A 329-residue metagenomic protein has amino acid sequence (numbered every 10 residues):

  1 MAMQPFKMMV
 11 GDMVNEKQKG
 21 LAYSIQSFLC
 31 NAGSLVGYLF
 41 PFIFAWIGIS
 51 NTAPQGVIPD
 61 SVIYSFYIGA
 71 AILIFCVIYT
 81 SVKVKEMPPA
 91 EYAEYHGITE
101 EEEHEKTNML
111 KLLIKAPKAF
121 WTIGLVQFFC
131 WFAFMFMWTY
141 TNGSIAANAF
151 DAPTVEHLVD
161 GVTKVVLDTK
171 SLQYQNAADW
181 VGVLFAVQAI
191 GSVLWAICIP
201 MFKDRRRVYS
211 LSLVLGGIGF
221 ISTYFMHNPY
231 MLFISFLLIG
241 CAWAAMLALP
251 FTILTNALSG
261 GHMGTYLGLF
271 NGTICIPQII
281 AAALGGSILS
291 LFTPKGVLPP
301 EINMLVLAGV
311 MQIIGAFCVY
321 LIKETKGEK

Functional and structural regions predicted by a protein language model:
M1-A2, M231-M246: Hydrophobic core of transmembrane alpha-helices in multi-pass small-molecule transporters, especially MFS/SLC-type
M1-V14, A245-S259: Intracellular juxtamembrane helix-capping segments at the cytosolic ends of symmetry-related transmembrane helices
A2, F6-K7, M13-F136, V310-K329: Intracellular loop-helix junctions on the cytosolic face of multi-pass helical membrane proteins
E16-Q26, L258-F270: Loop-to-transmembrane helix entry/capping segments in MFS-fold secondary transporters and related SLC/MFSD carriers
S24, D60, D151-A189, P300-V306: Loop-to-transmembrane helix entry
L194-R206, L289: Helix-to-loop junctions at the C-terminal end of transmembrane segments in multipass secondary transporters
L215-H227: C-terminal ends and interior cores of transmembrane alpha-helices in multi-pass membrane transporters/permeases
G261-T293: A late C-terminal transmembrane helix in Major Facilitator Superfamily
